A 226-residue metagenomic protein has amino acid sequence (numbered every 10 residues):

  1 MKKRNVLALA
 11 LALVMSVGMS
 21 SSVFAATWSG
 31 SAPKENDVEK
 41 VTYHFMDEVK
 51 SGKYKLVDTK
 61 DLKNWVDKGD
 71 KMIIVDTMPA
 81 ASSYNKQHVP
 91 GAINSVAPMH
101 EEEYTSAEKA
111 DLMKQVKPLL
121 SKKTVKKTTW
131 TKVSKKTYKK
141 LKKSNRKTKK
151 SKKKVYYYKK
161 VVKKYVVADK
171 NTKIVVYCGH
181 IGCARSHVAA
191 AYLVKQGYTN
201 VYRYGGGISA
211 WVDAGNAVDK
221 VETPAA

Functional and structural regions predicted by a protein language model:
R4-F24: Sec-dependent N-terminal signal peptides of Gram-positive bacterial secreted proteins and lipoproteins
M19-H88, E222-A226: Flexible, polar/low-complexity N-terminal or interdomain linker segments that lie immediately upstream of folded
V49, V66-D70, A81, V96 (+4 more regions): Sec/Tat-exported extracytoplasmic proteins
K53-L56, E102-A110, K152, Y156 (+1 more regions): Soluble non-cytosolic domains of exported or imported proteins
T77-K126, V167: Mid-length scaffold segments of soluble, non-membrane domains
P79-S83, M99-E102, H180-A184, G207-W211 (+1 more regions): Solvent-exposed loop/turn segments at secondary-structure junctions within structured extracellular/periplasmic domains
A110-S134, Y158-A210: Catalytic cysteine-centered active loop of the rhodanese-like fold, especially the PTP/DSP P-loop
T131-K150, Y157: Extended amphipathic alpha-helical heptad-repeat regions
